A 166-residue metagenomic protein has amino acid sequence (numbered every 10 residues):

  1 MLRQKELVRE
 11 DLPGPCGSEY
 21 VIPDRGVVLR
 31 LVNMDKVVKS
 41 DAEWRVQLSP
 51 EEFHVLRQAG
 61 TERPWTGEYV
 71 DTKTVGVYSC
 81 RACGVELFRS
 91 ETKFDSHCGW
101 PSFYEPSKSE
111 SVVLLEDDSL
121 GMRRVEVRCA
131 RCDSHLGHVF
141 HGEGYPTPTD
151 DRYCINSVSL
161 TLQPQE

Functional and structural regions predicted by a protein language model:
C16-G17, V21-R30, D35-E166: A short Gly-Trp-Pro
